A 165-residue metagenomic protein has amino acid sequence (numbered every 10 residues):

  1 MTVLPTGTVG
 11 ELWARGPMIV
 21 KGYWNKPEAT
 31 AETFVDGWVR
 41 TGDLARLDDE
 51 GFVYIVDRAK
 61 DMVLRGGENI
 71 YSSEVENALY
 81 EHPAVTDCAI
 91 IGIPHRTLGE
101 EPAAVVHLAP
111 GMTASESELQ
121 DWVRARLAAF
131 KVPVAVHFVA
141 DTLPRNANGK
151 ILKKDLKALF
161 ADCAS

Functional and structural regions predicted by a protein language model:
M1, A140-L159: Flexible lysine-rich "adenylation lid" loop at the C-terminal edge of ANL adenylation domains
M1-N25: Adenylate-forming AMP-binding core of the ANL superfamily, especially NRPS adenylation
M1-T2, V9, A29, D49-E50 (+2 more regions): Residue-level recognition of short loop/turn positions
G16, K21-N25, A29-E32, L44-K131 (+2 more regions): AMP-binding/adenylate-forming catalytic core of the ANL superfamily
V123, V136, G149: Regulatory helix in c-di-GMP signaling enzymes, encompassing the GGDEF I-site helix and an analogous surface helix
L159-S165: A short, polar/charged loop-to-alpha-helix boundary motif
